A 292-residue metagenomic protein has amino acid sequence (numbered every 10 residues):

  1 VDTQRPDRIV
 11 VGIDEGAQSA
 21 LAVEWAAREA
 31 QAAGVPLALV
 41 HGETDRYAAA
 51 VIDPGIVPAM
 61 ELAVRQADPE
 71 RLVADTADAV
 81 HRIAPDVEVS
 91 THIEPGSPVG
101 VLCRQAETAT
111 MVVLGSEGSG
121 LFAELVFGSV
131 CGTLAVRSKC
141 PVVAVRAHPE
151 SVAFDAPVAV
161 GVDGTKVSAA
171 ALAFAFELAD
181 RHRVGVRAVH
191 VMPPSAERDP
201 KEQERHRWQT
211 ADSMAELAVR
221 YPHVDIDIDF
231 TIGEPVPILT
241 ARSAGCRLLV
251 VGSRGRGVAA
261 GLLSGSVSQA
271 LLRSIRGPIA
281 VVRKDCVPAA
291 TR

Functional and structural regions predicted by a protein language model:
V1-R5, Q18, T44-Y47, M60-A63 (+4 more regions): Structural beta-alpha unit
D2-A59, A156-E204, E216-D229, L248 (+1 more regions): Small/aliphatic-rich secondary-structure junction motif
E24-A27, Q31, L39, Q66-V73 (+4 more regions): Conserved N-terminal glycine/acidic-rich loop preference
A33-P36, V87, C140, V184-G185 (+1 more regions): Short glycine/serine/threonine/alanine-rich loop segments
V113-S116, V142-A147, A280-R283: Short beta-strand elements of ligand-binding domains
L114-T133, D155, L248-S274: Glycine-rich, Arg-bearing micro-motifs that act as flexible, cationic patches
C131-E150: Short, structured interface segments
G185-S253, A259-L272, P278: Structured core of small recognition/catalytic domains
